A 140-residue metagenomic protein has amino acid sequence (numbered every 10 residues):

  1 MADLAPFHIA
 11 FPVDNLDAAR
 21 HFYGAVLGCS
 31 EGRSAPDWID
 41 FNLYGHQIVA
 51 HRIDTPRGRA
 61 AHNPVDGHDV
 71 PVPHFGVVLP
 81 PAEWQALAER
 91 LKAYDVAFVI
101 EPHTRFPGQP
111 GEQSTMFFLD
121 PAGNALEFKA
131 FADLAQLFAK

Functional and structural regions predicted by a protein language model:
M1-F7, C29-P81, Q85-L119, F131-K140: Vicinal oxygen chelate
D17-A18, A82: Short alpha-helical
A19-G24, L91, G123: Conserved active-site tyrosine of GNAT-family acetyltransferases
A125-F128: Short glycine-/small-residue motifs
